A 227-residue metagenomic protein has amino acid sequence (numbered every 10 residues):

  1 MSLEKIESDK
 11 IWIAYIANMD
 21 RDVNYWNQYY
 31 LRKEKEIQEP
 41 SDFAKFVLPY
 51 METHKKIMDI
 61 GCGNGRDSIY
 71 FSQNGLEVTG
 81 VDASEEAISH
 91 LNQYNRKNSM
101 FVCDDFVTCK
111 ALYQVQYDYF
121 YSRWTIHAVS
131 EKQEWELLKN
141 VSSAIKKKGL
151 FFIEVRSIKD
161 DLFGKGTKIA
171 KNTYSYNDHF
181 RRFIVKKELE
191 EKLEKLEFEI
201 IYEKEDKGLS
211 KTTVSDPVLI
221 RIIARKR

Functional and structural regions predicted by a protein language model:
S2-E52, M58-Y113, Q133, L150-R227: Class I (Rossmann-like) S-adenosyl-L-methionine-dependent methyltransferase catalytic domain, capturing the SAM-binding
Y121: A conserved beta-strand element that flanks and buttresses the S-adenosyl-L-methionine
W124-A128: Short catalytic micro-motifs in class I SAM-dependent methyltransferases
W135-K147: A short glycine-rich, Lys/Arg-flanked "PGG" loop and its adjoining helix->strand segment in the class I
